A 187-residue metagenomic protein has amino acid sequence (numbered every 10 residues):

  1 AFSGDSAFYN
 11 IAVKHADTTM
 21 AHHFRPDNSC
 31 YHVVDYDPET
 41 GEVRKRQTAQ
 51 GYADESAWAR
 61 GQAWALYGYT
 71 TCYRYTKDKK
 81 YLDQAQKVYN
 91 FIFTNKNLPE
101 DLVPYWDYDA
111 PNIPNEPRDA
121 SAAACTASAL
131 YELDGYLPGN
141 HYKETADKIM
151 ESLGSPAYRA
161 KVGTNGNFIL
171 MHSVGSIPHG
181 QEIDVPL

Functional and structural regions predicted by a protein language model:
A1-L187: Glycan-recognition and catalytic cores of secretory/periplasmic carbohydrate-active enzymes
